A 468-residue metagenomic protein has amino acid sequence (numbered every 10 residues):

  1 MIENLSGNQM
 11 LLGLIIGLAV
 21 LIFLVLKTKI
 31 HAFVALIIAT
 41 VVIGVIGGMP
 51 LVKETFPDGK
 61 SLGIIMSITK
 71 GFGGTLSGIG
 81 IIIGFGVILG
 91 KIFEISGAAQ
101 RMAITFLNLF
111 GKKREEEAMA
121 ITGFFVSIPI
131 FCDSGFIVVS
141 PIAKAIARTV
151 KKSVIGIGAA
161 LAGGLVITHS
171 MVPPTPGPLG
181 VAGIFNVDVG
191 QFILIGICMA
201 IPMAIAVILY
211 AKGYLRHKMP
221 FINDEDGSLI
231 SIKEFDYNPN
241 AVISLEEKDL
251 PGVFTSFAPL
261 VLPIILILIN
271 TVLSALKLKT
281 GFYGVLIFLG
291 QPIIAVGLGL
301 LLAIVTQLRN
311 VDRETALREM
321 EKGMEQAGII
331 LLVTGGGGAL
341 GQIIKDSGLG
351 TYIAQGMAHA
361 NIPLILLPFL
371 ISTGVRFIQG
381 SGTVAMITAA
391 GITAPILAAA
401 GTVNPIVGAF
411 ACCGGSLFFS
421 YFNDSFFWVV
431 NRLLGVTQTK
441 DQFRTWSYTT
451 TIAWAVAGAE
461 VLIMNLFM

Functional and structural regions predicted by a protein language model:
M1-I88, R101-T105, L109, L266-G336 (+1 more regions): Hydrophobic transmembrane alpha-helices of multi-pass solute/ion transporters
I2-L11, L194-E319, M468: Long, contiguous bundles of hydrophobic transmembrane helices that form the permeation core of multi-pass
G13-L26, I37-G47, I83-I88, G123-V126 (+7 more regions): Hydrophobic core segments of alpha-helical transmembrane domains in multi-pass membrane transport and ion-translocation
G80-G86, L109-I142, L331-G337, A360-A400 (+1 more regions): Hydrophobic alpha-helical transmembrane segments of multi-pass integral membrane proteins, predominantly secondary
V87, R101-I104, S134-I146, T175-F185 (+3 more regions): Re-entrant/interfacial helical elements at transmembrane boundaries that shape and gate the permeation pathway
E94-A99, L109-K113, I146-I157, G183-G190 (+5 more regions): Juxtamembrane helix-boundary/capping and inter-helix hinge elements in multi-pass membrane proteins
K112-S127, V150-S170, G190-I197, I201 (+3 more regions): Alpha-helical transmembrane segments of multi-pass membrane proteins
V150, Q191-A241, G414-M468: Juxtamembrane and boundary regions of transmembrane helices in multi-pass small-molecule transporters and channels
